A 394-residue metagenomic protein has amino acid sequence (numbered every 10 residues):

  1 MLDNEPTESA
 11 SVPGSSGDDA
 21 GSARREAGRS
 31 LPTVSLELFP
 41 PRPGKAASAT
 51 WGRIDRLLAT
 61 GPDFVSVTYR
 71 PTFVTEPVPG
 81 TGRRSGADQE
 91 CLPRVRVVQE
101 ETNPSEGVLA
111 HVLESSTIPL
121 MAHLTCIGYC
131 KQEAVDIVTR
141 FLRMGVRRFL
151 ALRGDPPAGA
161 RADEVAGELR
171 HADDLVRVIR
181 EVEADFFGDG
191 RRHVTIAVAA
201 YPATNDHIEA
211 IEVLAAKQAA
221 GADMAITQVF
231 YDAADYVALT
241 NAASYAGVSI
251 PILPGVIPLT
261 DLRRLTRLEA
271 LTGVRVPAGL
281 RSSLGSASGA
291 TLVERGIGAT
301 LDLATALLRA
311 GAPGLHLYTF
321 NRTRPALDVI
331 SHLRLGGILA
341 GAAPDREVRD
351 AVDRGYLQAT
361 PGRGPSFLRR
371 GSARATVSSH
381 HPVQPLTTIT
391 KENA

Functional and structural regions predicted by a protein language model:
D3, T7, G14-A20, A47-R56 (+2 more regions): Glycine-rich, positively charged N-terminal anion/phosphate-binding segment
V34-W51, L120-Q132, T195-E209, G285-G298: Active-site mouth loops of central-metabolism enzymes
E37, V65, F141, K217 (+3 more regions): Conserved, mostly hydrophobic/aromatic
E37-P41, T68-T72, H123-Y129, L152-P156 (+5 more regions): Active-site beta-loop-alpha junctions enriched in small/polar residues
D63-N103, G154-G167, D223-A238, F320-T323: Glycine-rich, proline-tolerant flexible connector loops at the mouths of alpha/beta enzymes
P79-M121, E168-H193, L239-L253, I330-D345: Alpha-helix-loop-beta-strand connector modules within alpha/beta enzyme cores
K131-R140, E209-L214, N241, P325: Catalytic cores of alpha/beta
G154, A166-D189, A199-A203, Y245-L303 (+1 more regions): Active-site pocket-lining/capping segments in soluble small-molecule metabolic enzymes
